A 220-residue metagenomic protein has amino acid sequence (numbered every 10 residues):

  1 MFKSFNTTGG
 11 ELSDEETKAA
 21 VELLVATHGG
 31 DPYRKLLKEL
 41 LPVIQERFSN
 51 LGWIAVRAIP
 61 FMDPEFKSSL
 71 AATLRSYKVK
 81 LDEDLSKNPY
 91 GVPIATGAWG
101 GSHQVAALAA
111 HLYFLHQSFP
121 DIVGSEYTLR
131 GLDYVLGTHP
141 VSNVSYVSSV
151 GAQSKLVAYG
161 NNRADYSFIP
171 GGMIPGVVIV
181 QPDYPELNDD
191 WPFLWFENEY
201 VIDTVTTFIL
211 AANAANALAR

Functional and structural regions predicted by a protein language model:
M1-T7: Flexible helix-coil transition and linker loops at the boundaries of alpha-helical arrays
S13-V43, N50-S86, A95-R220: Aromatic (Trp/Tyr) and acidic
P89: Short hydrophobic beta-strand that contains or immediately precedes a catalytic carboxylate
